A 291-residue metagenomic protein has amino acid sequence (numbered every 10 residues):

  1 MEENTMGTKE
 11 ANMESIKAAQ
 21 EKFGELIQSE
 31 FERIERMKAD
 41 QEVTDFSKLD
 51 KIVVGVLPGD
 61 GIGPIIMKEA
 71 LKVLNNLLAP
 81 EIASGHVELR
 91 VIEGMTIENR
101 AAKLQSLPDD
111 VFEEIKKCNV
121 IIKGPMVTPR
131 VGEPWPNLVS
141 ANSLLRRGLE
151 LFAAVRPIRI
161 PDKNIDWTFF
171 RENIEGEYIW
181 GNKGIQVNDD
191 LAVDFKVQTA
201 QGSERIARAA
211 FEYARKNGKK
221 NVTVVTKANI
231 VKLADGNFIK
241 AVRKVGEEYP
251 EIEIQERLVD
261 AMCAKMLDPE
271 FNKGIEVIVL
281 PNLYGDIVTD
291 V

Functional and structural regions predicted by a protein language model:
E14-R90: N-terminal phosphate-binding or glycine-rich loops at protein starts, especially the Walker A/P-loop of NTPases
D40-K51, I115-K117, A207, F211-V222: Glycine-rich phosphate/diphosphate-binding loops that line cofactor/substrate pockets in enzymes
L49-V53, S84-G85, K116-C118, L151 (+4 more regions): Short coil/turn connectors at secondary-structure junctions
G55-K72, L77-L78, N188-A261, G274: Glycine-rich phosphate/diphosphate-binding loop of Rossmann-like nucleotide-binding domains
D60-G63, N119, F170, A210 (+1 more regions): Buried hydrophobic positions in well-ordered alpha/beta secondary-structure cores of metabolic enzymes
A83-P108, A264-M266: N-terminal beta-loop-helix "entrance" segment that forms/cooperates in small-molecule cofactor or anionic ligand
E98-V193, L283-G285: N-terminal glycine-rich phosphate/adenylate-binding segment common to multiple enzyme folds
E114-R130, I252-V291: Glycine-rich phosphate-binding loop
